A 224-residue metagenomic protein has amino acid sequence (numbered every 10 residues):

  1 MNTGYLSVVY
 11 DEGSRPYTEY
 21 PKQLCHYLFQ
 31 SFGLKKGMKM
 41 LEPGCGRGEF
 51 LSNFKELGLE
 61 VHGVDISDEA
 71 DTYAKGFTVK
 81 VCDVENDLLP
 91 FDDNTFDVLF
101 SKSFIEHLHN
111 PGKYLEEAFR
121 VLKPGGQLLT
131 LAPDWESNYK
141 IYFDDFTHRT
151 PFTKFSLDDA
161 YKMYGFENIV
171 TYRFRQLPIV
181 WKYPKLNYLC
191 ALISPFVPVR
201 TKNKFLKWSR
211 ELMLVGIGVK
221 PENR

Functional and structural regions predicted by a protein language model:
M1-D92, V98-K102, G112-L115, F174 (+2 more regions): Conserved N-terminal segment of class I S-adenosyl-L-methionine
V61, L128-L129: A short hydrophobic/small-residue beta-strand
V79, L129, D159, T171-R224: A C-terminal cap/extension of S-adenosyl-L-methionine-dependent methyltransferases that defines the acceptor-substrate
S103-H107: A short His-aromatic
L108-K113, K140: Short N-terminal helix/helix-N-cap motif within the alpha/beta-hydrolase-1
G112-P124: A short glycine-rich, Lys/Arg-flanked "PGG" loop and its adjoining helix->strand segment in the class I
T130-T150: Short, glycine-/aromatic-enriched active-site segment of Class I SAM-dependent methyltransferases
T150-G165: Short alpha-helix
